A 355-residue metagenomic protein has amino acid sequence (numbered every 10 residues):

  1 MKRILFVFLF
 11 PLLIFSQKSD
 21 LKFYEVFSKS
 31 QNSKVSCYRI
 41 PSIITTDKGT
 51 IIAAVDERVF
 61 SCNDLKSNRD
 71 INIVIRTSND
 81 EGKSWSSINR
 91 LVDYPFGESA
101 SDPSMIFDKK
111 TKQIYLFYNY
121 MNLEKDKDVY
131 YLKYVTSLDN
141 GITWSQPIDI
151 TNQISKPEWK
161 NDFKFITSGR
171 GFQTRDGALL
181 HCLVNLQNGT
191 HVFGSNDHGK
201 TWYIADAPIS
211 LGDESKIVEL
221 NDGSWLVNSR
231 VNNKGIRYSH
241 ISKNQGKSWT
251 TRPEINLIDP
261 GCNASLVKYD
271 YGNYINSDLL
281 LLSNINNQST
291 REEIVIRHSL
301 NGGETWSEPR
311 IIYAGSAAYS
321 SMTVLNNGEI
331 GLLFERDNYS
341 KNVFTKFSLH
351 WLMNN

Functional and structural regions predicted by a protein language model:
I4-L13: Sec-dependent N-terminal signal peptides
Q17-N355: Asp-box/BNR beta-propeller blade signature and adjacent active/binding-site loops in extracellular glycan-interacting
